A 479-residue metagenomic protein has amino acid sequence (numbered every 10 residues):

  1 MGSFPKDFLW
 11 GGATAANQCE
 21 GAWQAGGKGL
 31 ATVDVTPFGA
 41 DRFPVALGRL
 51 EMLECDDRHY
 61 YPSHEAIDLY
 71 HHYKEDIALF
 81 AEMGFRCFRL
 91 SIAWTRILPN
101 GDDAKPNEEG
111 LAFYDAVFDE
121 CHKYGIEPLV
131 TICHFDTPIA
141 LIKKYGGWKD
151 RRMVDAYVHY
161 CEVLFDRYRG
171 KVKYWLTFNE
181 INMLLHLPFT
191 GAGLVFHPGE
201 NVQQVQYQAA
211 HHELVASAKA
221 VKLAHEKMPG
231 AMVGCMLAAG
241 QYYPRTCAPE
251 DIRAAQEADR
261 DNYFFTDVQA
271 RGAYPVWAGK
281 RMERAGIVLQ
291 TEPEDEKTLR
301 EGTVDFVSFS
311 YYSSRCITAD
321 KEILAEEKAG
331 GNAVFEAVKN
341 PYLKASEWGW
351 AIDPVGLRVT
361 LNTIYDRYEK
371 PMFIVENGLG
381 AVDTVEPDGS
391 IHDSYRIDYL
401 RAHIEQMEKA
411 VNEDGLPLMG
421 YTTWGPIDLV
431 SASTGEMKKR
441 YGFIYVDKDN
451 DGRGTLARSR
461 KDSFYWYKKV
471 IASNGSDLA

Functional and structural regions predicted by a protein language model:
M1-D57, A81, N100-D102, L111-A479: Active-site region of glycoside hydrolase catalytic domains
R58-H72, K149-R152: Active-site mouth loops of central-metabolism enzymes
S63, Y70, G101-A104, E347: Short, flexible active-site loop motifs that bind/organize anionic cofactors or intermediates
D68, H72-A93, E301-F306: Catalytic domains of carbohydrate-active enzymes, especially glycoside hydrolases
I92-P106: Glycine-rich, proline-tolerant flexible connector loops at the mouths of alpha/beta enzymes
